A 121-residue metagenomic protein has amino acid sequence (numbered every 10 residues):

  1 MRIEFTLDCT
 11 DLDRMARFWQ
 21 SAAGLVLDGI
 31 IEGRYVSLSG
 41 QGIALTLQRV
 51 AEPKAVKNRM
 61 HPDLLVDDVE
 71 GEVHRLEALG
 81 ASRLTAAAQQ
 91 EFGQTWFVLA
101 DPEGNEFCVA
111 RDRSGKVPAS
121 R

Functional and structural regions predicted by a protein language model:
R2-T10, E52-L76, T95-A100: Vicinal oxygen chelate
I3-L7, G29, S37-L38, I43-T46 (+1 more regions): Vicinal oxygen chelate
D11-V26, L76-A78: Amphipathic alpha-helical segments
M15-R17, A55-K57, E72-H74, F107-V109 (+2 more regions): Short acidic, gly/pro-rich beta-turn/loop elements at beta-sheet edges and active-site/ligand-binding grooves
Y35, A44, R59-H61: A common structural microfeature
Q48-V50: Acetyl-CoA-dependent GNAT
